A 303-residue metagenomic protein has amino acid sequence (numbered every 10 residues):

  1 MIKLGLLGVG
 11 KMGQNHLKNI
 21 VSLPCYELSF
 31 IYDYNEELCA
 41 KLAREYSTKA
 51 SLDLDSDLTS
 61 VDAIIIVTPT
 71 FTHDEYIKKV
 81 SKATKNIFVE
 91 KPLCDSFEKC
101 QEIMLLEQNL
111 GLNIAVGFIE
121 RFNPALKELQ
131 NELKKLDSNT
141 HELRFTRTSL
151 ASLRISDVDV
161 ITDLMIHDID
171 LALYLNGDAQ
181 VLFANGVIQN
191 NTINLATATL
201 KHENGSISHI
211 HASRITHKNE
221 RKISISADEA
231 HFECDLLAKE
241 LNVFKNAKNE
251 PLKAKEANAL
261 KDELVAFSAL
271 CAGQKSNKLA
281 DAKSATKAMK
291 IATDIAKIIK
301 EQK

Functional and structural regions predicted by a protein language model:
M1-E45: N-terminal Rossmann-like dinucleotide-binding module
H16, Y46-M104: Beta-loop-alpha module in the N-terminal Rossmann-like domain of NAD(P)-dependent dehydrogenases, especially those
S29, D62, H141: Conserved acidic residues
A63-T68, E203, A269-K303: C-terminal helix-rich "cap/oligomerization" subdomain common to oxidoreductases
F88-V89, I114-V116, C234: Hydrophobic residues in well-ordered beta-strands that form the structural core
C94-S152: A contiguous active-site-proximal alpha/beta segment in oxidoreductase catalytic domains
A151-K218, K283: Rossmann-like dinucleotide-binding domain that binds NAD(P)(H)
I188, S206-V265: NAD(P)-dinucleotide binding in Rossmann-like oxidoreductases
